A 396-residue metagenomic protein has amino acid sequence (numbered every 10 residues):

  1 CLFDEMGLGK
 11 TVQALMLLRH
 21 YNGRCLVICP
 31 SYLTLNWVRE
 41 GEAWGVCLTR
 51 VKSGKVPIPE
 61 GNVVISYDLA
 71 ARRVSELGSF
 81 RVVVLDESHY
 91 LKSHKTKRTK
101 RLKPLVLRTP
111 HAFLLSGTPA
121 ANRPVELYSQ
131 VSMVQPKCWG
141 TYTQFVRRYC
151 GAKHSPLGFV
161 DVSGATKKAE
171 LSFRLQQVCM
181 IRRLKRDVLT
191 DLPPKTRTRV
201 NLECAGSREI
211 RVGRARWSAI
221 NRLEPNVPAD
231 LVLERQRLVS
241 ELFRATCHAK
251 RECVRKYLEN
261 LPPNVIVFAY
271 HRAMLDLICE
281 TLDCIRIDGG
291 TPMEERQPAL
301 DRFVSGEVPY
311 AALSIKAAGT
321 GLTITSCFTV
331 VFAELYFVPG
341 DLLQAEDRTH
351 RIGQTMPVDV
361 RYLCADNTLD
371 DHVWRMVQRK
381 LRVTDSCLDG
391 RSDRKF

Functional and structural regions predicted by a protein language model:
C1-L17: Walker A/P-loop
T11-Q13, N22-A43, A121-E126, Y270-R272: Conserved Walker A/P-loop ATP-binding site and its immediately adjacent core in helicase/helicase-like ATPase domains
Y32-K55, V134-C138: Conserved helix-turn-beta segment of the N-terminal RecA-like "Helicase ATP-binding" lobe in SF1/SF2 helicases
S79-V82, E126-S129, L322-L335, V358-Y362: A short beta-strand element within the Helicase C-terminal
V82, T99-R186, Q354: Conserved P-loop NTPase motor "coupling/switch" region that bridges the ATPase
R186-D283: Conserved helicase/translocase motor-coupling segment
I266-F268, D276, D283-A318: Conserved helicase ATPase core of P-loop NTP-dependent helicases/translocases
F337-F396: A conserved SF2-helicase RecA2
